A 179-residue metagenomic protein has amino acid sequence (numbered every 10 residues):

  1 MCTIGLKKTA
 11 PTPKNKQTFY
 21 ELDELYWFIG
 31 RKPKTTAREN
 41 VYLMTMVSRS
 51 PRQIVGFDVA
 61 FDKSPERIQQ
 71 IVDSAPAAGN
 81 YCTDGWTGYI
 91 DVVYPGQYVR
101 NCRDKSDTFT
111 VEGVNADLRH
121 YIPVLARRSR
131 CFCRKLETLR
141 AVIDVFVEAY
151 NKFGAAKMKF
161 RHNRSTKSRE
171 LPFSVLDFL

Functional and structural regions predicted by a protein language model:
M1-L179: Residue-level recognition of single "structural anchor" positions that define or cap local secondary structure
